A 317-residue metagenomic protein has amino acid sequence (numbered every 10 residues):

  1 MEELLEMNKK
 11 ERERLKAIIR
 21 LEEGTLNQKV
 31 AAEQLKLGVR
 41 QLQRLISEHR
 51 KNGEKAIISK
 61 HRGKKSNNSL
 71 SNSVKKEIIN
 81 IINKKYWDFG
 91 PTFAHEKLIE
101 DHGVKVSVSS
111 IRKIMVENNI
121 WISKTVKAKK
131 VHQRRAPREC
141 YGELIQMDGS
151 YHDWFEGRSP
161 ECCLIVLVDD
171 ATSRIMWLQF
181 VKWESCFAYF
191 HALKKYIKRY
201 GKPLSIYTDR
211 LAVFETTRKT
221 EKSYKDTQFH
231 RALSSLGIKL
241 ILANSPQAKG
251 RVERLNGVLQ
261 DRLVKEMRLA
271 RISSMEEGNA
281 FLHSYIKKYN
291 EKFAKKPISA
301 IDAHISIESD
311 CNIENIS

Functional and structural regions predicted by a protein language model:
M1-R50: Double-stranded DNA-binding cores of transcription factors and transposases
A17, A31, L42-L45, G53 (+12 more regions): Mobile genetic element proteins and their domesticated derivatives, centered on retroelements and DNA transposons
V30-Q34, G63-S66, E96-H102, V181 (+3 more regions): Conserved short loop/turn motifs at secondary-structure junctions
G53-M147, H152-D153, R218, Y224-T227 (+1 more regions): Basic, flexible linker segments flanking DNA-binding modules in nucleic acid-interacting mobile-element proteins
S73, V104-K105, V116-I175, K182-L204 (+1 more regions): Mobile-element integrase/transposase regions, centering on the N-terminal DNA-binding/Zn-coordinating module
R158, Q179-F180, T217-K222: Short, solvent-exposed loop/turn segments at secondary-structure boundaries
I197-K222, P246, D302: Acidic/histidine-rich, metal-coordinating catalytic segments
K222, Q228-I298, A303-N315: Charged alpha-helix within mobile-element recombinases
